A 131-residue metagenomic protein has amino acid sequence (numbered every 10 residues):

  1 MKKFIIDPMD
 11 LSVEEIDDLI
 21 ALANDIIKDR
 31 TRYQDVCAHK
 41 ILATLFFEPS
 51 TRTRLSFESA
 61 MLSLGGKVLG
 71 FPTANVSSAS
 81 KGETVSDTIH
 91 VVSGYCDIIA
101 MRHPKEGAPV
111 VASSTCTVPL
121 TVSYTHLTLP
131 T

Functional and structural regions predicted by a protein language model:
M1-D18, K105-S123: Helix-enriched interaction subdomains in cytosolic or periplasmic regions, typified by TIR/SEFIR signaling/NADase cores
M1-L55: Positively charged, low-complexity intrinsically disordered leader regions
E48-D87, V91-G94: Active-site cofactor/substrate anionic-group-binding motifs, chiefly glycine- and Lys/Arg-rich phosphate-binding loops
V68-G70, I99, L120: Hydrophobic beta-strand scaffold residues
P72-A74, R102, V122-Y124: Short beta->alpha connector loops at strand-helix junctions that form conserved, small/polar/Pro-enriched
Y95-H103: A glycine-rich helix N-cap at a beta->alpha junction
T125-T131: Conserved small/polar residues in nucleotide/adenosyl-binding loops
